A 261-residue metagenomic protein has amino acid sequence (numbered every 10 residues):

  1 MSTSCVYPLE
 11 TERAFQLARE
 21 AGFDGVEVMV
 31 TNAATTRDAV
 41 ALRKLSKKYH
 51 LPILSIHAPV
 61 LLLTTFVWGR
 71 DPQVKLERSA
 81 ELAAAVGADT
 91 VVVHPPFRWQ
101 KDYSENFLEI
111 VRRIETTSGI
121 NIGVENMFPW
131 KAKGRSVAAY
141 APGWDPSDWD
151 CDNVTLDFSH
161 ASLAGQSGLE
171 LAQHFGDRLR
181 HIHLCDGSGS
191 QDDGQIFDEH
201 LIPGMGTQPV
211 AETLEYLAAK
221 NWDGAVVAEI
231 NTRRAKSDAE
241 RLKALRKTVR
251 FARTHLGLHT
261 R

Functional and structural regions predicted by a protein language model:
M1, Q16-G25: An N-terminally biased module of ancient metal coordination in phosphate/nucleic-acid-related enzymes
M1-T3, V26-V28, I53-A58, V91-V93 (+4 more regions): Hydrophobic faces of well-ordered beta-strands that scaffold small-molecule active sites in alpha/beta enzyme cores
S4-T11, V28-A41, L61-P72, F97-S104 (+4 more regions): Acidic-and-aromatic substrate-binding clefts and catalytic sites of carbohydrate-active enzymes
E12, K48-Y49, T65-N153, E240 (+3 more regions): Active-site acidic/histidine proton-transfer and metal-coordination neighborhood in alpha/beta enzyme cores
F15-E20, T35-S55, V74-G87, L108-S118 (+3 more regions): Acidic (Asp/Glu)-rich catalytic clusters
P59-T64, S188-D192, I196, A235: Conserved radical SAM core fold
I114-T207: Acidic/histidine-rich catalytic cores of soluble enzymes
G189, E199-L201, D223-S237: Active-site clefts of carbohydrate-active enzymes
